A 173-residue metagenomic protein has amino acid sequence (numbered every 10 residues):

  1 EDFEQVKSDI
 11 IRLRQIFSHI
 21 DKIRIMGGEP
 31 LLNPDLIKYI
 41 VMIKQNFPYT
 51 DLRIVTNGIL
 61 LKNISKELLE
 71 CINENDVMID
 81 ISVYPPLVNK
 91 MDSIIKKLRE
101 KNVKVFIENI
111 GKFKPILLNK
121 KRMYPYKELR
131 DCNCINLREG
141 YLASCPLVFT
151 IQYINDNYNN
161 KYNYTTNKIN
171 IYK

Functional and structural regions predicted by a protein language model:
E1-I54, K62: Conserved alpha-helical substructure of the radical SAM core
R12-F17, E67-N75, K97-L98: Acidic (Asp/Glu)-rich catalytic clusters
S18-K22, Y49-D51, E74-D76, N102 (+1 more regions): A general structural motif
R24-M26, R53-N57, D80-S82, E108: A cross-family glycoside hydrolase active-site/sugar-binding cleft signature
P30-L31, N57-K62, V83-V88, G111: Short beta->alpha connector loops
N75-L87, V105-I110: Non-cysteine beta-strand/loop elements that form the S-adenosyl-L-methionine
K90-I107: Basic phosphate/pyrophosphate-binding loop/patch that engages nucleotide-derived ligands
N119-K173: Accessory C-terminal segments flanking Radical SAM cores
